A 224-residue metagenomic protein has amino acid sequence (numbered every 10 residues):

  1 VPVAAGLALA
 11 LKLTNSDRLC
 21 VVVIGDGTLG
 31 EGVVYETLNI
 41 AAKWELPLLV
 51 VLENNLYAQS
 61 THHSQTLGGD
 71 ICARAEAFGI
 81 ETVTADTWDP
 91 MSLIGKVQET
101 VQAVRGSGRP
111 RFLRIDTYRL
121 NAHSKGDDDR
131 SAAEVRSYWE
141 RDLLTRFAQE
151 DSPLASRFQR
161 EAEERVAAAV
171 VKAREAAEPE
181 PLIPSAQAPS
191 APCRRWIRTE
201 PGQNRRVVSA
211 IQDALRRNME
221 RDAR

Functional and structural regions predicted by a protein language model:
V1-E175: Glycine-rich ThDP/TPP pyrophosphate-binding loop and its adjacent helix/strand module within ThDP-dependent enzymes
V1-V21, P184-R224: Thiamine diphosphate
S131, D142, E180, P184-S185 (+1 more regions): Alpha-helix initiation/capping motif
E164-W196: Terminal amphipathic helices with adjacent charged low-complexity linkers/tails
